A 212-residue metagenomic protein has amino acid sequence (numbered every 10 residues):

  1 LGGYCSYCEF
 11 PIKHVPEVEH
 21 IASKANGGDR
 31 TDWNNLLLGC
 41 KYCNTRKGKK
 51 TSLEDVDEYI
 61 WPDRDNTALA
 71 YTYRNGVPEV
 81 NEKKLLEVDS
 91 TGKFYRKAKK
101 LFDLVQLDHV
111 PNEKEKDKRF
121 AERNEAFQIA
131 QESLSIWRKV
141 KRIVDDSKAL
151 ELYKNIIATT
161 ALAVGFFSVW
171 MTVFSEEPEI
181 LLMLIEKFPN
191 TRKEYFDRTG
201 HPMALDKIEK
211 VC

Functional and structural regions predicted by a protein language model:
L1: Sequence/structural segment immediately N-terminal to covalent heme-attachment motifs in c-type and related
Y7-G39, K47-T67: Histidine-centered nuclease catalytic patch
Y42: Phosphate-binding glycine-rich loops of NTP-binding sites
G48-D108: Class I S-adenosyl-L-methionine
R96-C212: C-terminal, charged low-complexity interaction regions
